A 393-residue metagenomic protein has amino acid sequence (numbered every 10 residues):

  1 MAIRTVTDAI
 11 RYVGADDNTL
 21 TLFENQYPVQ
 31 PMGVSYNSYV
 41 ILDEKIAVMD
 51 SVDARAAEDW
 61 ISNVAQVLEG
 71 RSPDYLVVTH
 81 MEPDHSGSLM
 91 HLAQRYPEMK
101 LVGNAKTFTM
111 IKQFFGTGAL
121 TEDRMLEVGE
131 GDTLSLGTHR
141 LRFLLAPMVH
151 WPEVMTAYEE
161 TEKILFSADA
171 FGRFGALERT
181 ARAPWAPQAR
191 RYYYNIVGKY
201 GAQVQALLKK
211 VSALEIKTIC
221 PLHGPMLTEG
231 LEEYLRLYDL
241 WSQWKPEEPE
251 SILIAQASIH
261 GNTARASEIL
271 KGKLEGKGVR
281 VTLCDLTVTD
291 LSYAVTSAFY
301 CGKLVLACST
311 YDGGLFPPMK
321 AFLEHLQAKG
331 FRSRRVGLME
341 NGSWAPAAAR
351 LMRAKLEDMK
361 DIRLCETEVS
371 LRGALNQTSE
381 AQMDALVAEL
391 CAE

Functional and structural regions predicted by a protein language model:
I3-Q66, T156-E159, K163-S167, T263: Conserved beta-strand hairpin/beta-sheet module of binuclear metal-dependent hydrolase folds, prominently
R4-D8, G103-V154, Y200-L208: Metallo-beta-lactamase
V40, T156-Y192, V197-C220, E229-Q256: Metal-dependent phosphodiesterase/nuclease catalytic metal-binding core
E44, R55-V102: Active-site metal-binding motif and surrounding structural segment of the metallo-beta-lactamase
M49-S51, P73-M81, L101-N104, L165-A168 (+1 more regions): Active-site neighborhood of phospho(di)ester-bond hydrolases with catalytic His/Asp-centered motifs
S88, T289-A294: Short acidic active-site motifs
L177-I219, H223-M226, I269-C284, A294-E393: FMN-binding flavodoxin-like domain, especially the glycine-rich phosphate-binding loop
A255-K277: Short, charged N-terminal beta->alpha structural module
